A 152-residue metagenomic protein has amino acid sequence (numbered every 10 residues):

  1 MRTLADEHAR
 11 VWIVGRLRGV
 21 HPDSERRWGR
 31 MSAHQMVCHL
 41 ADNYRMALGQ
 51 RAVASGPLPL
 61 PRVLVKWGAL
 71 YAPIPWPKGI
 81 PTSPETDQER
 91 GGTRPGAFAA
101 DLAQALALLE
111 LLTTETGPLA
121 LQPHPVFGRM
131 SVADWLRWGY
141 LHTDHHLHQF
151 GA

Functional and structural regions predicted by a protein language model:
M1, L48-Q104: Short, helix-capping/interhelical loops that line the mouth of catalytic, cofactor-, or ligand-binding pockets
M1-R30: An N-terminal domain-cap segment
T3, E7, R30, H34 (+2 more regions): Generic detection of long, well-ordered alpha-helical segments
D6-E7, A105-L109, Y140: Membrane-proximal intrinsically disordered regions of secretory-pathway and membrane-system proteins
A9-R16, P81-T82, E115-Q122: Short alpha-helical hairpin
V14, R18, Y44-R45, L106-T113 (+1 more regions): Structural signal for well-ordered, non-membrane alpha-helices
D23-Y71, P118-A152: Short, contiguous alpha-helical
E25, W76-I80, D101, A105-T116 (+1 more regions): Conserved, structured core segments of small domains
